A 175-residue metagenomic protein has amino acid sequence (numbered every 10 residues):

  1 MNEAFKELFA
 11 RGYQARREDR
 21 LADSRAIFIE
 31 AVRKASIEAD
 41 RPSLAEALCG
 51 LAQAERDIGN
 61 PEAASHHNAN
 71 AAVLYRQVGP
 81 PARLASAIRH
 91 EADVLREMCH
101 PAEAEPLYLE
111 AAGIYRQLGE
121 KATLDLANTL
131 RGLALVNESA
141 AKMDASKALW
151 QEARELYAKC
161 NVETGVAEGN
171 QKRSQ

Functional and structural regions predicted by a protein language model:
N2-E3, P42, A82, L124 (+1 more regions): Residue signature of alpha-solenoid helical repeat architecture, marking inter-repeat boundaries and helix-start
E3-I37: Alpha-helical segment of the N-proximal tetratricopeptide repeat
K6, E46, H66, S86-A87 (+3 more regions): Residue register of alpha-helical TPR repeats
A15, A35, E55, Y75 (+4 more regions): Eukaryotic all-alpha helical interaction scaffolds
E18, S36-D40, L74-P80, Q117-K121 (+1 more regions): Short coil/turn linkers that connect adjacent helices within long alpha-helical scaffolds, especially alpha-solenoid
